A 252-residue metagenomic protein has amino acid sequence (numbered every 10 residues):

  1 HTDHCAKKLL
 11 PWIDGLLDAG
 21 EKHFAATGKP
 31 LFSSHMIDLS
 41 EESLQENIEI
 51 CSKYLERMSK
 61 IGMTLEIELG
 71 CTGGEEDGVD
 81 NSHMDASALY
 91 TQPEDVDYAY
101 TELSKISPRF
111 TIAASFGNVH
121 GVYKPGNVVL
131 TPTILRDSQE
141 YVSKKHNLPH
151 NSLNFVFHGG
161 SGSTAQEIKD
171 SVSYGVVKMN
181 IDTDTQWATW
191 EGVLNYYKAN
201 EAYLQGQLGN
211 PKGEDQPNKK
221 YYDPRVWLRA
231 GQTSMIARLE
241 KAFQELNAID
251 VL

Functional and structural regions predicted by a protein language model:
A6-N151, A165-D170, Y174: Alpha/beta enzyme core
W12, W187-W190, W227: A residue-identity detector for tryptophan
A86-L89, V128, H158-S161, M179 (+2 more regions): Hydrophobic alpha-helical scaffolding
D95-Y98, G192, S234: Exposed alpha-helical structural elements
E102, G192, Y196, E245: Residues that form generic nucleotide/phosphate-binding pockets
K124, I134, S138-Q139, S143-Y222: Catalytic-face loop-and-helix region of soluble metabolic enzyme cores
K198-L252: Extended, intrinsically disordered, low-complexity segments
